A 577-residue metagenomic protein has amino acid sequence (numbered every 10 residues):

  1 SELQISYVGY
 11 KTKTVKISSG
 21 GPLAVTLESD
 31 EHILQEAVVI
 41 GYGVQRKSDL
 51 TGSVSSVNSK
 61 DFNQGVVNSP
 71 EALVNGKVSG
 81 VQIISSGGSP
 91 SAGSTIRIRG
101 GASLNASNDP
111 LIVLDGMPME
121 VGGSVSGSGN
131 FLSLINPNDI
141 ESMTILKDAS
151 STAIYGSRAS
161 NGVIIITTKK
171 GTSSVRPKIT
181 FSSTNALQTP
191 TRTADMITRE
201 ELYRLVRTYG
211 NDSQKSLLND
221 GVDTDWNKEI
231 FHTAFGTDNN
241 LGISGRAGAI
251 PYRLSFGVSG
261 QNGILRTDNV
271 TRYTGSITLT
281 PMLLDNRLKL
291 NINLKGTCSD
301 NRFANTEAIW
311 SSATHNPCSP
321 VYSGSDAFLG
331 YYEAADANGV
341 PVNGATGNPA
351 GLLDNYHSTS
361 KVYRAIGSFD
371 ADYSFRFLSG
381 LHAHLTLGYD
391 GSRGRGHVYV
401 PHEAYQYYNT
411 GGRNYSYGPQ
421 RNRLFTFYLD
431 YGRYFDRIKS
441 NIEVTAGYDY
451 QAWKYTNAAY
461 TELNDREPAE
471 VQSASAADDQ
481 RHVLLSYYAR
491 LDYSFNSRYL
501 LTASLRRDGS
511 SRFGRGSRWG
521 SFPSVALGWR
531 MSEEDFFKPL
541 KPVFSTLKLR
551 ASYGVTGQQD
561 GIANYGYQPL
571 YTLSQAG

Functional and structural regions predicted by a protein language model:
S1-L283, K289-K295, I366: Short, small/polar-rich motifs associated with maturation and membrane association, primarily at protein termini
G52-V57, Y405-Y408, D465-E470: Short glycine/proline- and charge-enriched loop/turn segments that cap or connect secondary-structure elements
F62, D109, A234-T237, R272-Y273 (+5 more regions): Extracellular/periplasmic, surface-exposed regions of secreted and cell-surface proteins
Q188-T193, S299-F303, Q559: A short beta-to-alpha transition loop/helix N-cap that caps and shapes the active-site region
L205, N316-P320: Short acidic/glycine-enriched loop/turn elements at secondary-structure junctions
S276, E403-Y405: N-terminal transmembrane signal-anchor/hairpin module of polytopic inner-membrane proteins
N305-T306, A404: Phosphate-handling architecture centered on phosphoinositide signaling
S319-L329: Conserved functional hotspot residues at active sites or interaction interfaces
